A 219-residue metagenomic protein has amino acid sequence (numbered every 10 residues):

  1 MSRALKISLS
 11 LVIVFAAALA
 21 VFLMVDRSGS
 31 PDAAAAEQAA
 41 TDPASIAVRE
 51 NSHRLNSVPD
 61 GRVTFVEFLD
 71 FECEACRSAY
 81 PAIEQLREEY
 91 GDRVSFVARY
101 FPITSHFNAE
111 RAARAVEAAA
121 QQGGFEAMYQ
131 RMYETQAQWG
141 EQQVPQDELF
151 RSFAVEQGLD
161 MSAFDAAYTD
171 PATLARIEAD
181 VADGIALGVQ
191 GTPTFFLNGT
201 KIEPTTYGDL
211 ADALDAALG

Functional and structural regions predicted by a protein language model:
M1-T104, E178-V181, A217-G219: Extracytoplasmic thiol/disulfide redox context detector
M1-V25, D32, V155-G219: C-terminal cap of thioredoxin/glutaredoxin-like
N51, R62, V66, A98 (+4 more regions): Generic signal for short, ordered secondary-structure residues within or immediately flanking folded domains
S52, D60, P102, A115 (+3 more regions): A general structural-boundary detector
R54-N56, W139, I202: Short clusters of hydrophobic/aromatic residues that line enzyme substrate/ligand-binding pockets
V58-D60, F107-A109, Q190: Short, flexible turn/loop "capping" segments at secondary-structure junctions
V66-E72, R77-L149, F153-V155, D215: Structural alpha/beta surface segment adjacent to cysteine/selenocysteine redox centers across thiol/disulfide enzymes
